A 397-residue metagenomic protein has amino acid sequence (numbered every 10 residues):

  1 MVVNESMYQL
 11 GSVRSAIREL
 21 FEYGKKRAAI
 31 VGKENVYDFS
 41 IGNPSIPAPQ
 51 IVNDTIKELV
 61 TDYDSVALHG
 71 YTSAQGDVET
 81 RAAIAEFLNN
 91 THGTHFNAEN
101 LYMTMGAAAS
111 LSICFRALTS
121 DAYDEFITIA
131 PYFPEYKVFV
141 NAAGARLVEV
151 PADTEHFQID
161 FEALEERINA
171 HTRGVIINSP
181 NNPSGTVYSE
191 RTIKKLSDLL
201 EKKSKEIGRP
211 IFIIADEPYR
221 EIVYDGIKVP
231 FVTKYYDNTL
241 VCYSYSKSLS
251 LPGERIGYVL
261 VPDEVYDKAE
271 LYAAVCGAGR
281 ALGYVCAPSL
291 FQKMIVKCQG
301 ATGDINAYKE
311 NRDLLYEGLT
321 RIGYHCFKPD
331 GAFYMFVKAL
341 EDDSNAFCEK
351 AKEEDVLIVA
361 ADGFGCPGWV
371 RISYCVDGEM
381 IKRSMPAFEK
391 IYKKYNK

Functional and structural regions predicted by a protein language model:
M1-L20, A28-Y63, Q75, E79 (+1 more regions): PLP-dependent class I/II
K25: Charged, glycine-enriched surface loops/patches that mediate electrostatic binding to polyanionic ligands
A67-L68: Pre-Walker A segment
